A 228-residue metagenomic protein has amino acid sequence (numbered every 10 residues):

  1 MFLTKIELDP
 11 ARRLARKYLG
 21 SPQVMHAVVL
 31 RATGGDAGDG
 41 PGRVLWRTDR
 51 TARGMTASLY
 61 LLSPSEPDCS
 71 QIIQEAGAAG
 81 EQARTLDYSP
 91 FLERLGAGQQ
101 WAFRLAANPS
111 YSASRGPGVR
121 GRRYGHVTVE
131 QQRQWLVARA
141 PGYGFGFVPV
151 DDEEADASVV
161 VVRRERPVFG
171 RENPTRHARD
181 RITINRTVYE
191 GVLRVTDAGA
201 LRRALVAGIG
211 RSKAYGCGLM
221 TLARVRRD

Functional and structural regions predicted by a protein language model:
M1-D228: RNA-interacting cores
